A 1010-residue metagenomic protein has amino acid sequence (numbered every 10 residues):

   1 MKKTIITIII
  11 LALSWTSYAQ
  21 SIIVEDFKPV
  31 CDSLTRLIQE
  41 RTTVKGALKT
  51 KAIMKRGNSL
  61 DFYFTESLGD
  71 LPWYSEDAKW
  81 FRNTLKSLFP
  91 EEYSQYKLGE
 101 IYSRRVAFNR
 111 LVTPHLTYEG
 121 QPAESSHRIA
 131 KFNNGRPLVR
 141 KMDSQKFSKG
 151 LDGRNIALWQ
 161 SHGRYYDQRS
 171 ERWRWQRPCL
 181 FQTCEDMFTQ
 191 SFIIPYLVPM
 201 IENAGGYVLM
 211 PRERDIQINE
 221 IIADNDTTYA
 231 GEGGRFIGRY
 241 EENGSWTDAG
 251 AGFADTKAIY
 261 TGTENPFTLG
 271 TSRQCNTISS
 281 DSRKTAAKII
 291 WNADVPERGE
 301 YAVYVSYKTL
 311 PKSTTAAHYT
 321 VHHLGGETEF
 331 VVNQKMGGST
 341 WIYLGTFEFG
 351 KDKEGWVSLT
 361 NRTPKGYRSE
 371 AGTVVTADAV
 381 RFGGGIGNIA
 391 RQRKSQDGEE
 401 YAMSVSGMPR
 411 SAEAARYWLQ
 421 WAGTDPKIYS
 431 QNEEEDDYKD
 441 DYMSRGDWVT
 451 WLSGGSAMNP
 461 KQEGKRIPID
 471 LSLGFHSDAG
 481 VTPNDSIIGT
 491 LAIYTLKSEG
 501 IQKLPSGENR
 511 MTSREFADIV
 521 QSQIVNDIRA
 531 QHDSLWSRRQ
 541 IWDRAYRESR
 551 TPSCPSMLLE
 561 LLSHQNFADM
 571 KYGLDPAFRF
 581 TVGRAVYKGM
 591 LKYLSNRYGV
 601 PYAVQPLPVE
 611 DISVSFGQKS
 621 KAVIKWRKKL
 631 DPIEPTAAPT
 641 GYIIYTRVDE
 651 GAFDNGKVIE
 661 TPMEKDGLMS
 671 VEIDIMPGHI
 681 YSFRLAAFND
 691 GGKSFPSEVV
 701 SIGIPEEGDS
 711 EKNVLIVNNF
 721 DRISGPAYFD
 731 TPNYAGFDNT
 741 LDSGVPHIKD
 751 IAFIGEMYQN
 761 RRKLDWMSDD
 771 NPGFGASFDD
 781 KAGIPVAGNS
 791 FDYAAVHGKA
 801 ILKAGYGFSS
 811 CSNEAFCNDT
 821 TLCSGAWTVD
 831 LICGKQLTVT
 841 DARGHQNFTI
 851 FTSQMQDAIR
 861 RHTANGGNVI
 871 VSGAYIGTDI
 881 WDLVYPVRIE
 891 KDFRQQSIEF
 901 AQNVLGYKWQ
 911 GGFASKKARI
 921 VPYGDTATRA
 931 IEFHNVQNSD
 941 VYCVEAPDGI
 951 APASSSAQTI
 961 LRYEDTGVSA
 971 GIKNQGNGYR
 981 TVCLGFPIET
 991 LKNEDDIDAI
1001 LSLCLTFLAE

Functional and structural regions predicted by a protein language model:
N276, A287-P311: A short beta-strand element within beta-rich, extracytoplasmic domains of secreted/secretory-pathway proteins
S358-T373: Short beta-strand-plus-loop segments that form exposed binding edges in beta-rich domains
K365-R368, A379-G387, L471-G500, Q531-G599 (+1 more regions): Active-site-adjacent mobile loop/cap segments within catalytic or ligand-binding domains
S395-E399, A412-R510, W542-Q565: Active-site microenvironments of hydrolase-like enzyme catalytic domains
Y593-T636, P677, G691-K712: Pro/Thr/Ser/Gly-rich low-complexity, intrinsically disordered linker/stalk tracts
E672-G692: Beta-strand-rich modules
I754-K891, L991: Helical hinge/lid and interdomain linker segments adjacent to catalytic or ligand-binding clefts that mediate domain
K835-V944, S955-Q958, R962-E964, I1000: A glycine-rich, often tryptophan-bearing local segment used as a flexible ligand/cofactor-contacting loop or short
